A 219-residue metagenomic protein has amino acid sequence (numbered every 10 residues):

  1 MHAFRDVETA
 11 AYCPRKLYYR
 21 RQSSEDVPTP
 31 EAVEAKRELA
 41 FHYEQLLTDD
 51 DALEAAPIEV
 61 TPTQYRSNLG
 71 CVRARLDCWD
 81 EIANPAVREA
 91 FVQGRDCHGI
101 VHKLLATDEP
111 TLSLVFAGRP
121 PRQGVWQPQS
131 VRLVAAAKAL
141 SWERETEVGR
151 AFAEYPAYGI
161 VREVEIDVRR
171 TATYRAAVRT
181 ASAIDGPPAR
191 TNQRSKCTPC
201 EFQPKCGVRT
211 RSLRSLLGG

Functional and structural regions predicted by a protein language model:
M1-P110, T210-G219: Metal-dependent nuclease catalytic cores that hydrolyze phosphodiester bonds in DNA/RNA, characterized by
C13, C197-C206: Short cysteine clusters
S23, S141, K205: Hydrophobic/aromatic-lined pockets within catalytic cores
Q45-L47, T146-E154, G186-R190: Low-complexity, flexible helical/coil segments
A74-T180: Mg2+/Mn2+-dependent nuclease catalytic core
A176-T198: Immediate flanking context of iron-sulfur cluster ligation sites
